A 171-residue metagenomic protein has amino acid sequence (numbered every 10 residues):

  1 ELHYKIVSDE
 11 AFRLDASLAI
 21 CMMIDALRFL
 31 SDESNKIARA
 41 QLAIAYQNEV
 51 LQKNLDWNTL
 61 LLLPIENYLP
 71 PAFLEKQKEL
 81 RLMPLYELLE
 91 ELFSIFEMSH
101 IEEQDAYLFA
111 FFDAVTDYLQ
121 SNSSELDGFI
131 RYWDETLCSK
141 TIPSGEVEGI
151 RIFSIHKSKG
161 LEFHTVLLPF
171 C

Functional and structural regions predicted by a protein language model:
E1-R39, M98, A106-S139, P143 (+1 more regions): Conserved motor-region signature of P-loop NTPase helicases/translocases
E1-Y4, L30-S34, N48-N58, L62 (+1 more regions): Helicase P-loop NTPase motor core
L18, E49-Q52, M83, E103: Helicase-core coupling region on the C-terminal RecA-like lobe
N48-Q52, I95, S99, S121: Surface-exposed polar/charged interaction patches
L55, T59-L62, Y86, V147-I150: C-terminal accessory regions
L61-F96: Charge-patterned, long linear interaction tracts outside catalytic cores
E91, V166-C171: Short Ser/Thr-interspersed hydrophobic loop/turn segments at strand-loop and sheet-helix junctions that line or gate
